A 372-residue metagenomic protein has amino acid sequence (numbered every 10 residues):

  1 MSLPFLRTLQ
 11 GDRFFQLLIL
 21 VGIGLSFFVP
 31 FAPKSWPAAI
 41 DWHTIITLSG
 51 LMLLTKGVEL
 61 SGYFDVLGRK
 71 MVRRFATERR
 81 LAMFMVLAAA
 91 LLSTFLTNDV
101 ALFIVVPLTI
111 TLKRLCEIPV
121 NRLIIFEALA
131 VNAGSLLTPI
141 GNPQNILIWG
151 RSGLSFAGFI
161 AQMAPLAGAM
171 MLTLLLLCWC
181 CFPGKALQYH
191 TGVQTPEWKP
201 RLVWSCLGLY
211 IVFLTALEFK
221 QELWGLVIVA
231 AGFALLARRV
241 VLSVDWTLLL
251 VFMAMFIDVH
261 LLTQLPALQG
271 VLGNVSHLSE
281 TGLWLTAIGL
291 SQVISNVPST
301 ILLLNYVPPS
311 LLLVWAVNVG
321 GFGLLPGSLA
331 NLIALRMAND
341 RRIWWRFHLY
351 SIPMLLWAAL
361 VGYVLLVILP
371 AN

Functional and structural regions predicted by a protein language model:
P4-F5, R69, C181-L207, R239-L242: Flexible interhelical linker loops that connect adjacent transmembrane helices in multi-pass membrane transporters
F5-F14, K34-T44, L154-L166, T195-K199 (+4 more regions): Interfacial loop-to-helix junctions that mark the boundaries of transmembrane helices in multi-pass membrane
R13-Q16, W42-H43, R69-F84, N121-L129 (+1 more regions): Cytoplasmic-side transmembrane-helix entry/capping segments in multi-pass membrane proteins
A39, K56, S61, D65-K70 (+1 more regions): Transmembrane helical segments that form the transport core of multi-pass membrane transport proteins
W42-T44, V72-M85, L115-L123, P200-W204 (+2 more regions): Membrane-interfacial loop-to-helix junctions in multi-pass transporters
K56-G62, L92-I104, G134-N142, L262-Q264 (+2 more regions): Short helix-coil transition sites and intra-membrane helix breaks within transmembrane domains of multi-pass
M85-L87, L91-L136, I301-W315, R342-W344 (+1 more regions): Hydrophobic transmembrane alpha-helices that form the pore/transport pathway of multi-pass ion and small-solute
I160-M171, L175, L285-N372: C-terminal transmembrane helix pair
